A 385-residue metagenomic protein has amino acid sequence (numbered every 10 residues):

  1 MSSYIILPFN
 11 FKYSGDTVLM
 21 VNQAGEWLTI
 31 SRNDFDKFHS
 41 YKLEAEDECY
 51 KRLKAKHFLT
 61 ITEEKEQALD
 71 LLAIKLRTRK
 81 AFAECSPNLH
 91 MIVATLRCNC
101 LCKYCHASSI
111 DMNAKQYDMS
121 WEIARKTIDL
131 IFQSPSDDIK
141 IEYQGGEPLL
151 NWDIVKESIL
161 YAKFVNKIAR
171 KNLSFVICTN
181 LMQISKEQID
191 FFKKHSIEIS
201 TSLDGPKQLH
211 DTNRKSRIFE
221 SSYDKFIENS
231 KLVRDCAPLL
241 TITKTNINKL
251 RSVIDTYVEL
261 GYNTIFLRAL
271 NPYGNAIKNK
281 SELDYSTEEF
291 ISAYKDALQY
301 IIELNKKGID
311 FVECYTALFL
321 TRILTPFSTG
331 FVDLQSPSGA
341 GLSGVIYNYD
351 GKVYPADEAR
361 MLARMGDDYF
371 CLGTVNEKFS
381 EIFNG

Functional and structural regions predicted by a protein language model:
S3-A24, L28-T29, C49-M91: N-terminal [4Fe-4S]-dependent radical SAM core
S3-I5, F11-F35, T316-G385: Accessory C-terminal segments flanking Radical SAM cores
K37-E44: Short helix-coil junctions and helix-kink-helix linkers
E84-W121: Canonical Radical SAM [4Fe-4S] cluster-binding loop centered on the CxxxCxxC motif and its immediate flanking residues
N88, D137-I139, G341, G366: Exposed loop/turn and edge beta-strand positions of beta-sandwich/beta-sheet ligand-binding modules
A94, G145-G146: Short acidic donor-binding/metal-coordinating loop in glycosyltransferase active sites
A124-Q144, N151-P272, A276-S286: Radical SAM/AdoMet-radical enzyme domain recognition
T212-D224, K231, D235-G341, I346 (+2 more regions): Radical SAM enzyme [4Fe-4S]-AdoMet core and its adjacent flexible, acidic and glycine-rich loops/tails across
